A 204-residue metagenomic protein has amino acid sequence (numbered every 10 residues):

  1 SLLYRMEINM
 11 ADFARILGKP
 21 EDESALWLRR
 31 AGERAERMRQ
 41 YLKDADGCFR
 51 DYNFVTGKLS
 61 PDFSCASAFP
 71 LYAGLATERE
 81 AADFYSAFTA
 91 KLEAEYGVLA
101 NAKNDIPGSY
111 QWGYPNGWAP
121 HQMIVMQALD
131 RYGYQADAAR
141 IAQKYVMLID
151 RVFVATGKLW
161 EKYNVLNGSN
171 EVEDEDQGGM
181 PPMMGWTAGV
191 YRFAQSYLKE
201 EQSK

Functional and structural regions predicted by a protein language model:
S1-P20, F69-E80, M123-A136, V190-Q202: Well-ordered alpha-helical scaffold segments within catalytic/enzyme domains
M6, M10, L17-M38, R79-K91 (+1 more regions): Extended, well-ordered alpha-helical scaffold segments
E33-G117, D150-K204: Extended glycan-interaction surfaces of carbohydrate-active proteins
